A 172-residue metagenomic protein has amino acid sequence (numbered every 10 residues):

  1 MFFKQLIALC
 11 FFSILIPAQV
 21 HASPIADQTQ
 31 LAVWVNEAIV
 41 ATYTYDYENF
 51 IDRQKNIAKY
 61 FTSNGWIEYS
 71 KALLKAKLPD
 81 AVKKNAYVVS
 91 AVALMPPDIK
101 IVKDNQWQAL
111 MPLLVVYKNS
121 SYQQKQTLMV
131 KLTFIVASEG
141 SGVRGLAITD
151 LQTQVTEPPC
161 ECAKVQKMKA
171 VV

Functional and structural regions predicted by a protein language model:
M1-Q5: Positively charged n-region of N-terminal signal peptides that target proteins for export
L6-P17: Bacterial N-terminal signal peptides
A18-Q19, E37-A38, P112: General secondary-structure edge motif
A22-I25, T29, E48-V172: Structured, amphipathic secondary-structure segments that form assembly/contact surfaces in multi-subunit
W34-Y45: Solvent-exposed, amphipathic alpha-helical segments
